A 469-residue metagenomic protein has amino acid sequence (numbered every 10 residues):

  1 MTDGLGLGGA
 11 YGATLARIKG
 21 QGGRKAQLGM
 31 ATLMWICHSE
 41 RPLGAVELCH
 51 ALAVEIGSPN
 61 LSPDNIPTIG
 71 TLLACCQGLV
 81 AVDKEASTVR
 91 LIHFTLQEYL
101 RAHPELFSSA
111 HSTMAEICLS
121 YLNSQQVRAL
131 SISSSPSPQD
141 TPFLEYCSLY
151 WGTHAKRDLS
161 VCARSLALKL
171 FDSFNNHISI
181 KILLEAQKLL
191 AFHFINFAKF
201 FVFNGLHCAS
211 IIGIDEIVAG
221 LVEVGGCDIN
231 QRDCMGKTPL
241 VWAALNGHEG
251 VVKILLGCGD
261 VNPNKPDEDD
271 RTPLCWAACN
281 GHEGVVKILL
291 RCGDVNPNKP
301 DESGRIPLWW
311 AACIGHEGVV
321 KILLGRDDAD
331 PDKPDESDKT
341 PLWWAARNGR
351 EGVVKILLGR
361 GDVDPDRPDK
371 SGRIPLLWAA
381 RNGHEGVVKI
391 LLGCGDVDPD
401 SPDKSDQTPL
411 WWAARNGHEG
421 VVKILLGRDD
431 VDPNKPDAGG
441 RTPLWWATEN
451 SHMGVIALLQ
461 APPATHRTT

Functional and structural regions predicted by a protein language model:
M1-M235, W242, N246: Leucine/isoleucine-rich amphipathic helices and adjacent mixed helix/strand linkers that form non-membrane
C208-G213, W242-H248, W276-H282, W310-H316 (+4 more regions): Ankyrin repeat A-helix N-terminal signature
I217, G250-V251, G284-V285, G318-V319 (+4 more regions): Conserved ankyrin/ankyrin-like repeat signature
G220-C227, K253-V261, I288-V295, I322-A329 (+4 more regions): Ankyrin repeat domain, specifically the short helix-to-loop turn at the C-terminus of the second helix of each repeat
P436-T469: Leucine-rich solenoid repeat scaffolds
